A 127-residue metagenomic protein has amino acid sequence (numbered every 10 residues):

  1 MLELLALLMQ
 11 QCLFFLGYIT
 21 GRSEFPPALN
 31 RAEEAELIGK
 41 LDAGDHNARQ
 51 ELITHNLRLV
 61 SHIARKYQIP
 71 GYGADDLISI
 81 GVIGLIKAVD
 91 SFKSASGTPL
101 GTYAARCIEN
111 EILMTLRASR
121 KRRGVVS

Functional and structural regions predicted by a protein language model:
E3-R122: Alpha-helical promoter-recognition and RNA polymerase-docking modules of transcription initiation factors, dominated by
G124-S127: Short, intrinsically disordered, charge-balanced linker/junction segments flanking boundaries in proteins
